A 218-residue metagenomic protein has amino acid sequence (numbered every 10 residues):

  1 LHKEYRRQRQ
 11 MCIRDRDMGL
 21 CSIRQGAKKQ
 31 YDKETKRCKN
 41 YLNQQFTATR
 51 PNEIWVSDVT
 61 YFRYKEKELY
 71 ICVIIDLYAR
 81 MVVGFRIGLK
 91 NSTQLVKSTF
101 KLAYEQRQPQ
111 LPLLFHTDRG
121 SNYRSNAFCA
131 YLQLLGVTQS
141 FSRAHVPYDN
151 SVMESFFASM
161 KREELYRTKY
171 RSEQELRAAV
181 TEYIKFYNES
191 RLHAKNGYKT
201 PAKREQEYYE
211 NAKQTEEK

Functional and structural regions predicted by a protein language model:
L1-I13: Single conserved hydrophobic/aromatic residue that forms the stacking wall/gate of nucleotide- or nucleobase-binding
Q10, L42, D58, I74 (+10 more regions): Mobile genetic element proteins and their domesticated derivatives, centered on retroelements and DNA transposons
R14, M18, A127, Y131-L135: Alpha-helical structural signal in soluble globular domains
R16-V73, L95-K101, R107-P112, K218: Mobile-element integrase/transposase regions, centering on the N-terminal DNA-binding/Zn-coordinating module
Y31-K33, T117-R119, S125-F128, Q139-K161 (+2 more regions): RNase H-like two-metal-ion nuclease catalytic core shared by retroviral integrases and related mobile-element nucleases
D76-L77, I87-S92: A short acidic/small-residue loop/turn micro-motif
M81-F85, Q139-S142, Y166-R167: Short small-residue beta-strand/loop micro-motif enriched in glycine and branched aliphatics
Q133-V137, S159-K218: C-terminal domain-tail junction helix/linker
